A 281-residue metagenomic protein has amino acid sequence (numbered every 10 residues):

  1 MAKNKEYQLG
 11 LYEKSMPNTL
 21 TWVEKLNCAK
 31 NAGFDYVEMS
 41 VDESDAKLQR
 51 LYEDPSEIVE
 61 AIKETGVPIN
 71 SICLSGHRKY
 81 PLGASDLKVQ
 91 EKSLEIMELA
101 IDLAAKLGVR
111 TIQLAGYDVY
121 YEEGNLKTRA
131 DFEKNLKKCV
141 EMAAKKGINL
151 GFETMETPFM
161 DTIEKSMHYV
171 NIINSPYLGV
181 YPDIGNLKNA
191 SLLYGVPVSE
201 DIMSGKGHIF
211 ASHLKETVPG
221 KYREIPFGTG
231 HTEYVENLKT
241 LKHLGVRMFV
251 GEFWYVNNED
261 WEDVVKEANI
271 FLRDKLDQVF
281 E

Functional and structural regions predicted by a protein language model:
M1-K106, S175, G179, G207 (+2 more regions): N-terminal pre-domain/capping segments
K3, T19-N27, K63-T65, P81-V180 (+1 more regions): Active-site acidic/histidine proton-transfer and metal-coordination neighborhood in alpha/beta enzyme cores
N4-K5, V37-M39, I72, K134-H231: Acidic/histidine-rich catalytic cores of soluble enzymes
K14-T21, V41-D54, P81-L82, V119-G124 (+4 more regions): Acidic-and-aromatic substrate-binding clefts and catalytic sites of carbohydrate-active enzymes
C28-A29, P55-E57, L87-Q90, A130-D131 (+4 more regions): Short, hinge-like loop/turn segments at secondary-structure boundaries
H231-K242: A short, acidic, amphipathic alpha-helical segment used as a generic capping/interface helix at domain edges
V250-W254: Short acidic/histidine-rich active-site segments
